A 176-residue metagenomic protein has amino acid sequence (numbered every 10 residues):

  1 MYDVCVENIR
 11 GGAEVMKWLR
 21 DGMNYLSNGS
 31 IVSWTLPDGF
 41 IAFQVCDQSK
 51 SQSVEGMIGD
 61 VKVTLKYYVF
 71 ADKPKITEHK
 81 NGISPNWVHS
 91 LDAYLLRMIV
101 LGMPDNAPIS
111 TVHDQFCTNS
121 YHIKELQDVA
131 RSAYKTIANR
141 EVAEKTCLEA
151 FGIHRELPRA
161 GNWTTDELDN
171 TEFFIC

Functional and structural regions predicted by a protein language model:
M1-C176: Conserved catalytic core of nucleotide polymerization and phosphodiester-bond processing enzymes
